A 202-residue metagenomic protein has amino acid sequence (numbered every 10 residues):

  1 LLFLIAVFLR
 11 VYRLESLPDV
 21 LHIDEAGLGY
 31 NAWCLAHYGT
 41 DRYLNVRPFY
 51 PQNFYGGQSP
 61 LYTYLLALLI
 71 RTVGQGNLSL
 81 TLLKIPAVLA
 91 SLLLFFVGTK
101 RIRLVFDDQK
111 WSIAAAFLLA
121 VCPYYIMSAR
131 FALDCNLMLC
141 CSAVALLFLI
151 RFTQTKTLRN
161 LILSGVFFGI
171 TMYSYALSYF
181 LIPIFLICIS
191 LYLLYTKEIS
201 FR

Functional and structural regions predicted by a protein language model:
L1-R202: Membrane-integral, polyisoprenol-dependent glycosyltransferases of the GT-C/oligosaccharyltransferase superfamily
